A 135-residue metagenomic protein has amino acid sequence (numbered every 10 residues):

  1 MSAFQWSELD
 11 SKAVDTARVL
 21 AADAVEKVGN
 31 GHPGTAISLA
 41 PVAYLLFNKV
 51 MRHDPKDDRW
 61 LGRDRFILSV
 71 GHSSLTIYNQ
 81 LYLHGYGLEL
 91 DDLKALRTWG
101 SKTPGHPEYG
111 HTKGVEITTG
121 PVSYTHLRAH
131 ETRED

Functional and structural regions predicted by a protein language model:
A3-T76, Q80: N-terminal amphipathic, basic-rich helices that act as targeting or association modules
S7-V19, M51-H53, L90-H111: Acidic-glycine-rich active-site phosphate/pyrophosphate-binding loop
V25-G29, G62-R65, P107-P121: Cysteine-centered functional microenvironments
K49, Q80, H84, L96-K102 (+1 more regions): Mid-sequence acidic-hydrophobic segments that form the walls of catalytic/ligand-binding cavities or oligomerization
I67, Y82, Y86, P121: Short gly/ser-rich anion-binding loops that grip negatively charged ligand groups
S74-D92: Carboxylate/His-rich catalytic cores and anion/metal-binding grooves
T125-T132: Conserved small/polar residues in nucleotide/adenosyl-binding loops
